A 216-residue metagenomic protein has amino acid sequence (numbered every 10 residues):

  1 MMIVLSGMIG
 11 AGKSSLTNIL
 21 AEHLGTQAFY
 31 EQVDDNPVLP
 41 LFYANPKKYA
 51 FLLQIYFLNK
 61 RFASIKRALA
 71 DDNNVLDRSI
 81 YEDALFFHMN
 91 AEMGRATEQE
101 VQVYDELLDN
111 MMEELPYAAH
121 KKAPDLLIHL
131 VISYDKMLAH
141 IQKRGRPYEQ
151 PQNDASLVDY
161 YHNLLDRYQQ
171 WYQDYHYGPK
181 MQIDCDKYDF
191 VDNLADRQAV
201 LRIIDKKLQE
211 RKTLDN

Functional and structural regions predicted by a protein language model:
L5: Hydrophobic anchor at the beta1->P-loop junction of P-loop NTPases
M8: P-loop (Walker A) phosphate-binding loop of NTP-binding proteins
K13: Conserved lysine of the Walker
E22-A63, L85-M89: Conserved substrate/cofactor phosphate-moiety recognition/catalytic segment in nucleotide-dependent phosphotransferases
R61-Y104: A basic- and aromatic-enriched beta-loop-alpha substructure that forms the phosphate/nucleotide- and DNA/RNA-contacting
F86-R167: A glycine- and Lys/Arg-enriched "phosphate-lid" helix/loop adjacent to the NTP-binding pocket of small-molecule kinases
Q142-N216: NTP-dependent small-molecule kinase module
